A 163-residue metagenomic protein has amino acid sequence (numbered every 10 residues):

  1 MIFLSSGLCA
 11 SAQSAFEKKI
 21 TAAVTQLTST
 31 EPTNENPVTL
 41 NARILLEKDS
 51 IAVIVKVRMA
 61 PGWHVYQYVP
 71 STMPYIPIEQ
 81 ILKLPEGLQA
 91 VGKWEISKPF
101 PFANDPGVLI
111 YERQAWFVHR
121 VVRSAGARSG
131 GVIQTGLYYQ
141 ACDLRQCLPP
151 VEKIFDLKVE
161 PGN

Functional and structural regions predicted by a protein language model:
M1-G7: Bacterial N-terminal signal peptides
L8-A12: Sec/Tat signal peptide C-region and signal peptidase I cleavage site
Q13-N163: Extracellular/lumen-exposed scaffold segments
